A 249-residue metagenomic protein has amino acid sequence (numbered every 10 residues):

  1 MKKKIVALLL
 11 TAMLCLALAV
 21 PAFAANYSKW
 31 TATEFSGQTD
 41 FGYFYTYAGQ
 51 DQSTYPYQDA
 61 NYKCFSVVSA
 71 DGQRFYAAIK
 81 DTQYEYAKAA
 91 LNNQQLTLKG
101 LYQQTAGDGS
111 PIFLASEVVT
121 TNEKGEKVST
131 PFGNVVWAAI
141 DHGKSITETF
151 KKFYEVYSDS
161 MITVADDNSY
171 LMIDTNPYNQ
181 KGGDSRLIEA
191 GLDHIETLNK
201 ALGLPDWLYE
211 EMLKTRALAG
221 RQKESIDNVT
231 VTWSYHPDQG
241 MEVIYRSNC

Functional and structural regions predicted by a protein language model:
M1-K4: Positively charged n-region of N-terminal signal peptides that target proteins for export
T11-A17: Bacterial N-terminal signal peptides
L18-S28: Sec-dependent signal peptide cleavage junction
A25, A138-C249: Surface-exposed, beta-sheet-biased, low-hydrophobicity segments with strongly acidic/polar composition
K29-D59, G100: Structural detector for short beta-strands of small beta-barrel domains
Q52-I79: OB-fold (S1/OB) nucleic-acid-binding surfaces
Q83-K99: Short nucleic-acid-contacting surface segments enriched for D/E, G, S/T with interspersed K/R
T105-I140: OB-fold/S1-family single-stranded nucleic acid-binding modules
